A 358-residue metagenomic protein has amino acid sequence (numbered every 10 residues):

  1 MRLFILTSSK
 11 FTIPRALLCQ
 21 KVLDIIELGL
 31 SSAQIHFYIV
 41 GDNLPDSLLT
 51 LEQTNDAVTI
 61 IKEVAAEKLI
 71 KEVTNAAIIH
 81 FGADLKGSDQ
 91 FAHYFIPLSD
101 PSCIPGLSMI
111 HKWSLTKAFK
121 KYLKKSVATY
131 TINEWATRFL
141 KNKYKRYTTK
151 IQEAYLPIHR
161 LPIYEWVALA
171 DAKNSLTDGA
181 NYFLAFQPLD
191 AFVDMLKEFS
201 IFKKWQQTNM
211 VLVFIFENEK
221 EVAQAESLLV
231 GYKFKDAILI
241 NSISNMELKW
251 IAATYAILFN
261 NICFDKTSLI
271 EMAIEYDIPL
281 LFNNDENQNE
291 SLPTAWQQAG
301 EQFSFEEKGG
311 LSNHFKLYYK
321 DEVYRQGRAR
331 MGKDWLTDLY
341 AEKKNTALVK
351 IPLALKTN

Functional and structural regions predicted by a protein language model:
L3-T7, S175-V193, F199: Conserved donor-binding/catalytic core segment of Leloir-type glycosyltransferases
L6-K21, A191-V193: A short, glycine/small-residue-rich beta-strand->loop->alpha-helix junction that serves as a flexible
L17, Y319-L353: A charged, aromatic-enriched C-terminal amphipathic alpha-helix characteristic of glycosyltransferases across folds
L51-I61, A223-I243, Q297: Nucleotide-activated donor-binding/catalytic signature segment of Leloir-type glycosyltransferases, i.e., the conserved
A76, V127, I251-D265, I278: Acidic donor-binding loop of glycosyltransferase active sites
K112-T129, A253: Membrane-proximal helix-turn-helix segments that form the acceptor-binding/catalytic region of lipid-linked
K124-K150, I158-I163, Q224: A short, active-site helix/loop in glycosyltransferases that binds the activated sugar's phosphate group
N289-K316: Change "using UDP/GDP/dTDP sugars" to "using nucleotide sugars
